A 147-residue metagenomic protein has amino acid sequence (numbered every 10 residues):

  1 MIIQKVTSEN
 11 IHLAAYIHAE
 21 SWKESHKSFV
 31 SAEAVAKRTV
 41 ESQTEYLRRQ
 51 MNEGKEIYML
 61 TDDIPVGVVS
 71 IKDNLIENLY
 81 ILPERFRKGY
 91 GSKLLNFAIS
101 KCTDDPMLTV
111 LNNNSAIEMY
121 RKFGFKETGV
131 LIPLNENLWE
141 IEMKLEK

Functional and structural regions predicted by a protein language model:
M1-Y16: A short beta-loop-alpha structural element at the N-terminal edge of CoA-dependent acyl/N-acetyltransferase catalytic
W22-Y46: Conserved GNAT-fold acetyl-CoA-binding loop/helix
R48-G54: Short loop/turn motifs at secondary-structure junctions and domain boundaries
G54-G67: Conserved beta-hairpin
V69-N74: A conserved beta-strand-loop-helix scaffold within acyl/acetyltransferase catalytic domains
L75-F86, V110-L111: A short, internal acetyl-CoA/4′-phosphopantetheine-binding micro-motif in the GNAT/acyltransferase core
R85, G89-F97: Conserved acetyl-CoA pyrophosphate-binding loop and the N-cap/start of the following alpha-helix in GNAT-like
D104, L108-I117, R121-F123, G129-K147: C-terminal "cap" of GNAT-fold acetyltransferases
